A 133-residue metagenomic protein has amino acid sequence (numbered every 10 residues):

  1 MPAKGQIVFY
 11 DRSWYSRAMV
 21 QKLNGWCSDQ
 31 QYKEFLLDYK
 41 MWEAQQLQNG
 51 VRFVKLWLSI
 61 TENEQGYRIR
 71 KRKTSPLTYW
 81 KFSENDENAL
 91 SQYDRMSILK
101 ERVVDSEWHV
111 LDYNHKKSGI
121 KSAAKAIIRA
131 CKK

Functional and structural regions predicted by a protein language model:
M1-A3, Q45-V51, D105: Conserved catalytic network of the ASCE P-loop NTPase/AAA+ motor domain
M1-K40: Conserved nucleotide-sensing/catalytic segment adjacent to the nucleotide-binding pocket in NTP-handling enzymes
Y10, V54-L56, H109-L111: Hydrophobic/aromatic beta-strand patches that form the interior of the parallel beta-sheet core in alpha/beta enzyme
S13-S16, S59-G66, N114-S118: Conserved nucleotide-binding/hydrolysis micro-motifs of P-loop NTPases
K22-L36, Q46-S97: A glycine- and Lys/Arg-enriched "phosphate-lid" helix/loop adjacent to the NTP-binding pocket of small-molecule kinases
E101-K133: NTP-dependent small-molecule kinase module
